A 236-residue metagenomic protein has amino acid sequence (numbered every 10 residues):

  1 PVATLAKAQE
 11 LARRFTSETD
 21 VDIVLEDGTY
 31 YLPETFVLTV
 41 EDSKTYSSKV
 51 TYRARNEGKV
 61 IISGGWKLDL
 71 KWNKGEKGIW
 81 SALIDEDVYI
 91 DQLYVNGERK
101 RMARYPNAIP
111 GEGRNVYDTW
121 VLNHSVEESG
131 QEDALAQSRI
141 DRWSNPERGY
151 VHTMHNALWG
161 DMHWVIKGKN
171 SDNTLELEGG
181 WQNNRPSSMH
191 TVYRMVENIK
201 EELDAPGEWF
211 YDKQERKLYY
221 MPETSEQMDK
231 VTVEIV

Functional and structural regions predicted by a protein language model:
P1-V236: Extracellular polysaccharide-degrading/modifying enzymes targeting complex plant/algal/animal polysaccharides
